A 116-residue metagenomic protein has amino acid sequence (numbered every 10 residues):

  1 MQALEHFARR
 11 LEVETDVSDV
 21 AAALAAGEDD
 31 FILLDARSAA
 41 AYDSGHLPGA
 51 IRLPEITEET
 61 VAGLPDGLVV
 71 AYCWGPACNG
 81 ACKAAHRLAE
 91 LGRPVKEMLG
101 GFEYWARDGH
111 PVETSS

Functional and structural regions predicted by a protein language model:
M1-A41, T114-S116: Flexible, polar/low-complexity N-terminal or interdomain linker segments that lie immediately upstream of folded
T15-S18, P54, L99: Short loop/edge segments at beta-strand edges and connector loops that shape dinucleotide/nucleotide cofactor-binding
A21, E59-V61: Short hydrophobic/charged patches on amphipathic alpha-helices used for structural packing and interfaces
G27-L33, P48-G49, L68, P94: Short active-site oxyanion
S38, T57, G101: A generic "binding-loop/recognition-motif" signal
I51-E59: Glycine-rich, highly charged phosphate/nucleotide-binding loops
V61-A106: Catalytic cysteine-centered active loop of the rhodanese-like fold, especially the PTP/DSP P-loop
